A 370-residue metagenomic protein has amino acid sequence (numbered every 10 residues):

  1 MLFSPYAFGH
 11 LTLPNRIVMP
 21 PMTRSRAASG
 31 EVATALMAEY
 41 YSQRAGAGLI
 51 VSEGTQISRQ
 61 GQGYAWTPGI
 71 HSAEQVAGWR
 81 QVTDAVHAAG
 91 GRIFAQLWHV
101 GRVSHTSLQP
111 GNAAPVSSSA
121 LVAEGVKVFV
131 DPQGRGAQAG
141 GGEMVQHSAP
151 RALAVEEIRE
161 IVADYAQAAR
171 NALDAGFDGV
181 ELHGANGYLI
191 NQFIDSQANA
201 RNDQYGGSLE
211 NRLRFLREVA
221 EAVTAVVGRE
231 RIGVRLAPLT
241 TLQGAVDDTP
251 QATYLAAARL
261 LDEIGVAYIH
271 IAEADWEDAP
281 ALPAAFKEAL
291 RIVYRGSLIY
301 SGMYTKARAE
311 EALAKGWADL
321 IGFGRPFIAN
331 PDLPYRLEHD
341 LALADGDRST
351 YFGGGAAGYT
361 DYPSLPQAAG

Functional and structural regions predicted by a protein language model:
M1-G370: Flavin-dependent oxidoreductase catalytic cores
